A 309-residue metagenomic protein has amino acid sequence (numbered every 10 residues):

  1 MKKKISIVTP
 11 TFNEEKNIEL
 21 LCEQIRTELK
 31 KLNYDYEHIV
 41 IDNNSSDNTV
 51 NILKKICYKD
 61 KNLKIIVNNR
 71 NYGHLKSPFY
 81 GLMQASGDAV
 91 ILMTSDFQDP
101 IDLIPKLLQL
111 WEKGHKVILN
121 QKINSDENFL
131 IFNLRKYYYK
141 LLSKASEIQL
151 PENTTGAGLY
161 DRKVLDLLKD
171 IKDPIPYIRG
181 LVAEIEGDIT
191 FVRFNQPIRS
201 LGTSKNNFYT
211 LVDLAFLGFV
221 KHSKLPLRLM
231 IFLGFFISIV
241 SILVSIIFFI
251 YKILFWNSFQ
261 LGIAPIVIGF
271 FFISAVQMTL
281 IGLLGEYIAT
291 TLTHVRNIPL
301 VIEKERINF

Functional and structural regions predicted by a protein language model:
M1-K2, Y177-F309: Hydrophobic helical membrane-anchoring modules
M1-N128: Structured catalytic core of nucleotide-sugar glycosyltransferases
I7, I25, G81, D96 (+5 more regions): Residue-level signature of catalytic and energy-coupling elements of molecular machines, predominantly ATP/GTP-dependent
P10, N68-R70, M93, G158 (+3 more regions): Short conserved micro-motifs on helix faces and helix-strand junctions that flank and scaffold key functional residues
Y58, M83, Q109, K113 (+5 more regions): Solvent-exposed polar/charged
I66-Q84, A89, I101-P176, P197-F216: Acceptor/aglycone-binding surface of glycosyltransferases and processive sugar-polymer synthases
